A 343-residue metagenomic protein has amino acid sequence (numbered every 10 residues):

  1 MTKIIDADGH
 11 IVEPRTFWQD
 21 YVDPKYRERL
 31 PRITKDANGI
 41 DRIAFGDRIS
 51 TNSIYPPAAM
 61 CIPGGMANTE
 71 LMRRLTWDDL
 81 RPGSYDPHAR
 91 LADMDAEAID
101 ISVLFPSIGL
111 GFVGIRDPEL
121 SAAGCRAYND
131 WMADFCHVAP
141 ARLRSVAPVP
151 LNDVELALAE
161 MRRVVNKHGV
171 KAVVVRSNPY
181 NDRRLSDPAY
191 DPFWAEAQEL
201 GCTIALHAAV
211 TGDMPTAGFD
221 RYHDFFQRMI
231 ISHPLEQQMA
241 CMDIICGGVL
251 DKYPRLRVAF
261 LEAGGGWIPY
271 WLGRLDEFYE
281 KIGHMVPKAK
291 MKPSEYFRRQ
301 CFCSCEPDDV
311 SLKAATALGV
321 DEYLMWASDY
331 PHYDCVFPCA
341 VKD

Functional and structural regions predicted by a protein language model:
M1-D343: Helix-coil boundary/capping segments in enzymes
